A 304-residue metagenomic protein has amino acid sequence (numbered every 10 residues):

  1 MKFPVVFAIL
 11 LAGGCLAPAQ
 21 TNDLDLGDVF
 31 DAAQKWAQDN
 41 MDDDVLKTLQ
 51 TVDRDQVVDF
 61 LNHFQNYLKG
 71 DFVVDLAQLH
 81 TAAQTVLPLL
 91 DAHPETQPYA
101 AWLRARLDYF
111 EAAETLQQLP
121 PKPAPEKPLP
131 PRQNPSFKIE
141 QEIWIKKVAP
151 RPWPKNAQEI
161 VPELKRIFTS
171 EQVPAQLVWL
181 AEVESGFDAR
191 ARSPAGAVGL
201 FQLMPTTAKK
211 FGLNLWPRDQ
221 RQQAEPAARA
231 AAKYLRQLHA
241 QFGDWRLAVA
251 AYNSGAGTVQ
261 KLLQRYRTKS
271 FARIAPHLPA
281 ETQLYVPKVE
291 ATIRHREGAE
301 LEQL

Functional and structural regions predicted by a protein language model:
M1-E182, R192, K269-S270, P276-H277 (+1 more regions): Cell-wall glycan-active module
P150-V161, S170-V173, S193-F201, Q220-A228 (+2 more regions): Solvent-exposed, acidic/flexible segments
S170, E182-F187, L200-L213, S254-T258: Glycine-rich, acidic and aromatic/proline-enriched surface loops and short helix-turn segments that act as binding
Q172-R190, A231, A248-N253: Short, functionally critical alpha-helical segments immediately adjacent to catalytic or ligand/cofactor-binding
V178, F187-P194, L215, Q222 (+1 more regions): Primarily short, surface-exposed interaction patches in extracytoplasmic proteins
A195-P217, A228-L235, K261, V286: Substrate-binding/active-site groove segments that recognize and process beta-1,4-linked N-acetyl-hexosamine
Q202-T207, N253-R265, V286-E302: A structural motif
L235-Q264: Catalytic and binding regions of secreted/periplasmic enzymes and modules that target cell-wall glycans
